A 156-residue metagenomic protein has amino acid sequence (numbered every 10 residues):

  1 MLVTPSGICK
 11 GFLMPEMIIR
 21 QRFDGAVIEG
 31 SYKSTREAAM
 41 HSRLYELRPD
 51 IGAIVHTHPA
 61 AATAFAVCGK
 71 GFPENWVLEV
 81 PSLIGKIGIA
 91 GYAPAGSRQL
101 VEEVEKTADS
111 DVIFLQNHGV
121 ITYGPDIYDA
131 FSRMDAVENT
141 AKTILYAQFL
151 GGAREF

Functional and structural regions predicted by a protein language model:
M1-F156: Glycine-rich flexible loops
